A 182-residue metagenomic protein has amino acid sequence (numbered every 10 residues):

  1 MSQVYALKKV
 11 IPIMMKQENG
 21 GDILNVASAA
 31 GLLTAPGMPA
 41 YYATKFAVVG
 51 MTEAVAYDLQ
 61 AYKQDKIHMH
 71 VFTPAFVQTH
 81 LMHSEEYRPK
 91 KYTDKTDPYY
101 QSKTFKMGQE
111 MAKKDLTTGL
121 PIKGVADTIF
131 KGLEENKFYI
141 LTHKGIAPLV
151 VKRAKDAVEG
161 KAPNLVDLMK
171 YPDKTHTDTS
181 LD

Functional and structural regions predicted by a protein language model:
M1-S2: Glycine-rich NAD(P)-binding loop of the Rossmann-fold in SDR/ketoreductase-type enzymes
L7, T44: Active-site helix of classical SDR
K9-N19: A short helix-coil junction within the Rossmann-fold of NAD(P)-dependent oxidoreductases
N25: Rossmann-fold scaffold of SDR-type NAD(P)-dependent oxidoreductases
S28: Residue(s) in the substrate-gating loop at a strand-loop-helix junction that position the organic substrate next
L33, A54-I67: Active-site-adjacent segment of SDR/Rossmann-fold oxidoreductases
T34-Y42: Active-site loop-to-helix junction immediately N-terminal to the catalytic Tyr of the SDR YXXXK motif in Rossmann-fold
A61-H143: SDR active-site lid
